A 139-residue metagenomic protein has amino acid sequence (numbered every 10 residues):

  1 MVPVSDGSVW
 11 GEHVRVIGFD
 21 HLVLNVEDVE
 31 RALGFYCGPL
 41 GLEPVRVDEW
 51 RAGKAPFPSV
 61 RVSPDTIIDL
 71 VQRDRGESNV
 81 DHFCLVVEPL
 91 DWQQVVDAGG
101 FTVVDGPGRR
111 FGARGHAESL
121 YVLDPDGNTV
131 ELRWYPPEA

Functional and structural regions predicted by a protein language model:
V2-E30, V80-F83, E138-A139: N-terminal beta-strand motif that seeds the catalytic metal site of vicinal oxygen chelate
I17, V23-I67: Core segments of cupin and vicinal oxygen chelate
V29, F83-T129, P137: Vicinal oxygen chelate
E43-R51, G108-F111, G115, W134-A139: Conserved catalytic-core motifs of GNAT/GCN5-like acyltransferases
R51-P56, E77-N79, A113-E118: Short acidic/glycine-enriched loop/turn segments that link adjacent beta-strands
P64-I67, G76-E77, P89-Q93: Short, charged/polar surface micro-motifs in flexible loops or helix N-caps
I68-V71, Y121, E131: Conserved beta-strand in the GNAT
R73, E77-D81, V86: Helix-adjacent hinge/juxtasegments
